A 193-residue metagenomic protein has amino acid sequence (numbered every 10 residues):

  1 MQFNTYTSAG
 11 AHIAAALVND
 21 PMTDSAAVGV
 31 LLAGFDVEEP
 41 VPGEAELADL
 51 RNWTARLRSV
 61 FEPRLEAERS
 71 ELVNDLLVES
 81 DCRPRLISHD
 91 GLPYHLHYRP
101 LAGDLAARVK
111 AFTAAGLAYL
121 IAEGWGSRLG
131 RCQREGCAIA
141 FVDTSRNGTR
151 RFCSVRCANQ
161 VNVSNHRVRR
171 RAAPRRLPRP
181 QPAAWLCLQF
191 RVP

Functional and structural regions predicted by a protein language model:
M1-D143, A173-P193: Short helix-coil boundary/hinge micro-motifs
T144-S145, V161: A general, composition-driven signal for non-globular sequence regions
N147-A158: Cysteine-rich micro-motifs
C157-A158, N162, P193: Extracellularly exposed regions in secreted/surface proteins, prominently low-complexity, repeat-rich
V161-R171: Short metal-binding segments enriched for Cys and/or His
